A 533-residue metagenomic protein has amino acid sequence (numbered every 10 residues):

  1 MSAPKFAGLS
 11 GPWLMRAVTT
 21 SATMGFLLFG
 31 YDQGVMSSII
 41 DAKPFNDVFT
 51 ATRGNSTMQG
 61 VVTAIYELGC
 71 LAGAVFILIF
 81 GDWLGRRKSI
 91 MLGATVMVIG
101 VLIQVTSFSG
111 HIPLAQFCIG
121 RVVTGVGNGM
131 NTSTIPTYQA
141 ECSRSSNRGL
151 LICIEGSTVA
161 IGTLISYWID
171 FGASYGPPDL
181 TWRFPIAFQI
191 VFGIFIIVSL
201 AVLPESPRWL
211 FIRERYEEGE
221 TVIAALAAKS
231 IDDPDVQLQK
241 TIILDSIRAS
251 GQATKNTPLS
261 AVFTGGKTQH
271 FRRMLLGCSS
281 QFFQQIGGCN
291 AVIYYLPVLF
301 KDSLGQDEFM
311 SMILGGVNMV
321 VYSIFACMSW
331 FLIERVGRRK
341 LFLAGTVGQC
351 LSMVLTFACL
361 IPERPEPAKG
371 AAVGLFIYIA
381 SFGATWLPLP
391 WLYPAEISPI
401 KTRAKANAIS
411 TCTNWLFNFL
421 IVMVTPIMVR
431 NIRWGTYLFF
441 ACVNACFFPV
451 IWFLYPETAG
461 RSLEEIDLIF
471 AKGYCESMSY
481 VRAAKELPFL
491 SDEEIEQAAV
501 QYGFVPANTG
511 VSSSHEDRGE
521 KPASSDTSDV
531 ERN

Functional and structural regions predicted by a protein language model:
M1-L226, I231, D245-N533: Alpha-helical transmembrane bundle of multi-pass membrane proteins
I231-Q237: Boundary/linker segments of alpha-helical solenoid repeat arrays
